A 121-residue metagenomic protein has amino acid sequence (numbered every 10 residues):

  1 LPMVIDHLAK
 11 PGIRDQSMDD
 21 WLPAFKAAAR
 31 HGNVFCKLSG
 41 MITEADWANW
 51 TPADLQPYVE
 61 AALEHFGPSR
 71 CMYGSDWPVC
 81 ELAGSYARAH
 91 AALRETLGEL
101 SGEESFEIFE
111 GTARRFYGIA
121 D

Functional and structural regions predicted by a protein language model:
L1-M72: Catalytic pocket-lining loop regions of alpha/beta-barrel enzymes, especially the amidohydrolase/enolase/GH5 lineages
H7, C36, D76, S105 (+1 more regions): Divalent metal-coordination and catalytic microenvironments
W21-F25, W50, D54, W77 (+3 more regions): Tryptophan-centric aromatic hotspots in well-structured domains and transmembrane helices
I42-T43, W77-C80: Short Gly/Pro-enriched loop/turn and capping motifs at secondary-structure junctions
E60-A61, H65-M72, E81-D121: Mid-to-C-terminal alpha-helical segments outside catalytic/metal-binding sites
